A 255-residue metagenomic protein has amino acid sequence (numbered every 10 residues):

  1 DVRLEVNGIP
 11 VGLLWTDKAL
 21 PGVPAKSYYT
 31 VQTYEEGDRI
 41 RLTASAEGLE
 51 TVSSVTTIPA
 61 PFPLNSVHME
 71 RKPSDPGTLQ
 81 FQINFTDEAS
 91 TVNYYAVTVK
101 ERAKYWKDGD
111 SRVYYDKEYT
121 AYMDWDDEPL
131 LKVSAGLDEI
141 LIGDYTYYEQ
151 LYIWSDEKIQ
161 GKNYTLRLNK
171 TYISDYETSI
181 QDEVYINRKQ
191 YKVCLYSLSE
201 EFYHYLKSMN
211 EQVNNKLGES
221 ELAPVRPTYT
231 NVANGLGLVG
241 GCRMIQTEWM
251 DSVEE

Functional and structural regions predicted by a protein language model:
D1-E255: A sequence/structural signal for flexible, mid-protein segments enriched in small/helix-disrupting residues
